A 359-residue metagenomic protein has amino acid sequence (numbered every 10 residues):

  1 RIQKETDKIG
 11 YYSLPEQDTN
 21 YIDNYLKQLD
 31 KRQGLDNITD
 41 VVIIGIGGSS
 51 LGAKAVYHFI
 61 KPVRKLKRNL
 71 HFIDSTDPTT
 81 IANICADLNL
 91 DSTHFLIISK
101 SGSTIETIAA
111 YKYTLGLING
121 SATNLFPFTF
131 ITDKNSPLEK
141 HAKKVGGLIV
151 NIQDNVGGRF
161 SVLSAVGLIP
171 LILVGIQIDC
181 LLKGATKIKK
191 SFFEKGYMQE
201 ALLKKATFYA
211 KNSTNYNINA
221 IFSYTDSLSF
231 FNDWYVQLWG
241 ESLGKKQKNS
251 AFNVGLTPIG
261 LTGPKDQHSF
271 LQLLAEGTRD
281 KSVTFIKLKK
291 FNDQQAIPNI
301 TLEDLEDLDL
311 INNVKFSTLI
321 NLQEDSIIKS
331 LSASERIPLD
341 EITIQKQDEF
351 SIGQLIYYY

Functional and structural regions predicted by a protein language model:
R1, D36, S121-T123, G244-K245 (+1 more regions): Non-transmembrane, aqueous-exposed alpha-helical and coiled segments at domain scale
R1-L35, N299-I311: Extended, charge-enriched "interface" segments that sit outside catalytic cores
K4-E5, L26-T39, I84-T93, A206-N217 (+1 more regions): Glycine-rich phosphate/diphosphate-binding loops that line cofactor/substrate pockets in enzymes
Q28, P78-D87, L203-Y209, K287 (+1 more regions): Short, charged beta->alpha transition segments
D36-K195: Glycine-rich phosphate-binding loops that contact phosphosugars or nucleotide phosphates
I43, F95-I97, F130, I221 (+2 more regions): Structural beta-sheet core signal
A122-T284, N292: Active-site phosphate/pyrophosphate-binding segments
S227-G353, Y359: C-terminal catalytic subdomain
